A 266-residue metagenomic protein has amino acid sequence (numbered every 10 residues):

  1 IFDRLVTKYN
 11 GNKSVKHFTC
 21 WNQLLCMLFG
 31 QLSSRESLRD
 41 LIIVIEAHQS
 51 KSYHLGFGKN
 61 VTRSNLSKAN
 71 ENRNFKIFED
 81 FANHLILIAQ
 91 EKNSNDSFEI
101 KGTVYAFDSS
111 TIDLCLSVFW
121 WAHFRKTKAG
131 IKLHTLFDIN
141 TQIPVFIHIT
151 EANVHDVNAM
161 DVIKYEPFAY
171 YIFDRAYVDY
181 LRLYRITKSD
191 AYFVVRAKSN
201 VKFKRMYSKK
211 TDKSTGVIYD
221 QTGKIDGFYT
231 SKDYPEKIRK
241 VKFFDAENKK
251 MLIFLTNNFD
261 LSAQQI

Functional and structural regions predicted by a protein language model:
I1-D40, V44, R73, D80-H84 (+3 more regions): Single, function-defining residue in the core of a domain
H48-G56, I266: Extended, structured, electrostatic nucleic-acid-contact surfaces
L55-F75, N83: Major-groove recognition helix of helix-turn-helix-like DNA-binding domains
D96: Noncatalytic carbohydrate-binding groove/subsite architecture in carbohydrate-active enzymes
W121-H123: Short, P/G- and charge-enriched loop/turn segments at secondary-structure junctions
